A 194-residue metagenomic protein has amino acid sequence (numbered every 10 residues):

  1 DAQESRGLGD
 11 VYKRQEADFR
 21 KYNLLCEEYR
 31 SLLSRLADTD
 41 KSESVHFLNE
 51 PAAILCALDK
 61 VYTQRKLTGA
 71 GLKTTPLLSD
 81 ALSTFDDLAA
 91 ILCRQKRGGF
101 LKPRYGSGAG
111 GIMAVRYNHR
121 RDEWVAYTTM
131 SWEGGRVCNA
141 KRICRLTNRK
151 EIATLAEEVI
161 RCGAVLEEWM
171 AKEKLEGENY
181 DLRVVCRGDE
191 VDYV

Functional and structural regions predicted by a protein language model:
A2-Y12: Single conserved hydrophobic/aromatic residue that forms the stacking wall/gate of nucleotide- or nucleobase-binding
L8, S83-T84, R142: Short, solvent-exposed coil/turn linker segments
V11, F19-C56, A140-E167: Alpha-helix-centered segments that form part of catalytic cores
Y22-G110: A conserved helix-loop-beta module that forms one wall/lid of the active-site cleft in ATP-utilizing catalytic domains
R94-V194: Phosphate-binding site of ATP-dependent enzymes
